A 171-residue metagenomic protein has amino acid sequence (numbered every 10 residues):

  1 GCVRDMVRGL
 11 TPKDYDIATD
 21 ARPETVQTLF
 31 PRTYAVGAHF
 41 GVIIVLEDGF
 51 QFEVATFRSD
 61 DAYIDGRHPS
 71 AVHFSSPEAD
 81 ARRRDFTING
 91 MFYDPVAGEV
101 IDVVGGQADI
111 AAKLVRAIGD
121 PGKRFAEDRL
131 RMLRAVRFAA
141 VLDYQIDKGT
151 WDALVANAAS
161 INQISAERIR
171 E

Functional and structural regions predicted by a protein language model:
C2-E171: Catalytic cores of the polymerase beta-like nucleotidyltransferase superfamily and closely associated nucleotide
